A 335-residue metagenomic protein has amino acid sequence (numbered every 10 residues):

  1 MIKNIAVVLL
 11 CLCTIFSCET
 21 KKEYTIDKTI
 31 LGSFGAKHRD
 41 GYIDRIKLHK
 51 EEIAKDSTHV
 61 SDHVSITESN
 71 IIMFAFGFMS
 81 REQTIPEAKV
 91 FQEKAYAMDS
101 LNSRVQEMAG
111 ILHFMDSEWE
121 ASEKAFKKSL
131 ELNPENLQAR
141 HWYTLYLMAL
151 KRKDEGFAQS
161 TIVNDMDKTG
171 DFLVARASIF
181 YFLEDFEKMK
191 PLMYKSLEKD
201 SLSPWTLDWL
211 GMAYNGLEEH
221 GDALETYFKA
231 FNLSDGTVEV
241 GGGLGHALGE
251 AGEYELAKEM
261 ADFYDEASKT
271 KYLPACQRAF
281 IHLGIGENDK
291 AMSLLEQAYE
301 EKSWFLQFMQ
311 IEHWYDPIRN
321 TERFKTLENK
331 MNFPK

Functional and structural regions predicted by a protein language model:
M1, C18-E155, Q159-T161, M166-R176 (+3 more regions): Acidic, proline/glycine-rich low-complexity intrinsically disordered segments
I5-A6, L197: Generic extreme N-terminus detector
A6-T14: Bacterial N-terminal signal peptides
L10-C11, Y96, L183: Enrichment for repetitive, rod-forming helical segments
T14-S17, E253: Intrinsic disorder/low-complexity segments in short proteins, especially the signal peptide and propeptide regions
A36-I43, Q92, F126-K127, R140 (+1 more regions): Alpha-helical protein-protein interaction modules
